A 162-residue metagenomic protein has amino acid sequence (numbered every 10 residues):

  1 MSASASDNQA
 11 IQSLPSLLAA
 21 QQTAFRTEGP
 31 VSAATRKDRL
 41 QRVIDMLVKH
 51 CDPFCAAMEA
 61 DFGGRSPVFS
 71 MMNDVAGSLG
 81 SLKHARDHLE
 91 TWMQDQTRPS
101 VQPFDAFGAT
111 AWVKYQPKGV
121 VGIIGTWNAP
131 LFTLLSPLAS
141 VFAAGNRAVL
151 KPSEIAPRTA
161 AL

Functional and structural regions predicted by a protein language model:
M1-T110: N-terminal Rossmann-like NAD(P)+-binding subdomain of aldehyde/semialdehyde dehydrogenases
V101-L162: Rossmann-like NAD(P) dinucleotide-binding subdomain of oxidoreductase/dehydrogenase enzymes
